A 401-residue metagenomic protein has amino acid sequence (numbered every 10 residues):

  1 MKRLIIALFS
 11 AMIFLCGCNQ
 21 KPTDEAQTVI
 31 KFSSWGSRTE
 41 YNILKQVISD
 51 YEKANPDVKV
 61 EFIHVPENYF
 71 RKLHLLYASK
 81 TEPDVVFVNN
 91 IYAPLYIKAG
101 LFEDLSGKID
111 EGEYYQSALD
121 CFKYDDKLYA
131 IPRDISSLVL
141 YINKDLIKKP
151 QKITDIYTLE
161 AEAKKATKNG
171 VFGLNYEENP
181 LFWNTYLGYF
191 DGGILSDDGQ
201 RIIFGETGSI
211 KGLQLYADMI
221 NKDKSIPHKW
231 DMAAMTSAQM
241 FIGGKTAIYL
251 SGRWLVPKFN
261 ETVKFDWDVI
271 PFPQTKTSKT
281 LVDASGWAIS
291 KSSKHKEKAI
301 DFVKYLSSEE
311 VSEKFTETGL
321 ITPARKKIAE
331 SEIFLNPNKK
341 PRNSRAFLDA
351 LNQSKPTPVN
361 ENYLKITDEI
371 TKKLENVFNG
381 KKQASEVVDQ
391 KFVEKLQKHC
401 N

Functional and structural regions predicted by a protein language model:
I5, C18-L95, Q274-T277, E297-K298 (+4 more regions): Conserved N-terminal structural module of periplasmic/extracytoplasmic solute-binding proteins
S33-S34, A93, F182, Q214-H295: Extracytoplasmic/periplasmic substrate-binding proteins
L75, P83-D84, E111-D145, F172-Y176 (+3 more regions): A structural signal for short loop-to-beta-strand junctions that line the ligand-binding cleft of periplasmic/secreted
N89-V139, I156-E162, K168, D268-I270 (+1 more regions): Hinge/lid segment of periplasmic solute-binding proteins
A93-L101, S117-T154, E177-D198, L281-I289 (+1 more regions): Periplasmic solute-binding protein
D104-Y114, F172, G192-L213, N260-T262 (+3 more regions): Short, solvent-exposed loop/beta-turn-alpha elements that line the ligand-binding surface or hinge of extracytoplasmic
F122, W267, E317-N376, N401: Long, aromatic- and glycine/proline-rich binding clefts that accommodate carbohydrate-like moieties
A161-A166, R201-W230: Glycine-centered hinge/linker elements that transmit conformational signals in sensory and ligand-binding systems
